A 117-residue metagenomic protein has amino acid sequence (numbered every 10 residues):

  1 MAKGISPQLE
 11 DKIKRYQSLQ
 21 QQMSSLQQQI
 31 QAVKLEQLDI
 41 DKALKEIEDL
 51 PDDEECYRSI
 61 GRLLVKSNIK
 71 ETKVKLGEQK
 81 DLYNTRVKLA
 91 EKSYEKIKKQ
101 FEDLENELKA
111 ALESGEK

Functional and structural regions predicted by a protein language model:
M1-G4, A110-K117: Short acidic DE-rich linear segments
M1-Y16: Short, charged, low-complexity amphipathic alpha-helix
P7-E10, K70, V74: Generic alpha-helical secondary structure signal
K12, Y16-L26, I30-V33, Q37-I40 (+2 more regions): Amphipathic alpha-helical coiled-coil segments
E46-E71: Short coil/loop "hinge" linkers that interrupt or connect long alpha-helical coiled-coils or helical hairpins
